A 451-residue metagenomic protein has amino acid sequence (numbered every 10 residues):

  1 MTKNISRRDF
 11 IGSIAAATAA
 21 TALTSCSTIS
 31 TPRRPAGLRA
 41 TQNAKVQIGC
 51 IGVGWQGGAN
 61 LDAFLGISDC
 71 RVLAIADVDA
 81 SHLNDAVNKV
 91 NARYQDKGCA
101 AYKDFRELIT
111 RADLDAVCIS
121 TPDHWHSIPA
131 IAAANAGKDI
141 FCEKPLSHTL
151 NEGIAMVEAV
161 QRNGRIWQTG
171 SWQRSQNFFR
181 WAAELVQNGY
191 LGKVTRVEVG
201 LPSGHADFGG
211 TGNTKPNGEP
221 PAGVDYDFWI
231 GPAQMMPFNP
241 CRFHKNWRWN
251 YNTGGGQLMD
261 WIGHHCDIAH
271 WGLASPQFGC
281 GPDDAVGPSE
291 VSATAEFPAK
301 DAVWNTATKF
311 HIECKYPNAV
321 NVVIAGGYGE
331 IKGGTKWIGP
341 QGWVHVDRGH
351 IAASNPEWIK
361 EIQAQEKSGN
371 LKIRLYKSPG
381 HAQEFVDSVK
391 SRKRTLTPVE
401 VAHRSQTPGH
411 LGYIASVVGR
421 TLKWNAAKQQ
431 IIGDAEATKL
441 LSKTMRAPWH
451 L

Functional and structural regions predicted by a protein language model:
M1-T18: N-terminal secretory signal peptides and thylakoid transit peptides that target proteins across membranes
S13-A17, R33-P35, A59, P237-P240 (+4 more regions): C-terminal helical cap and adjacent loop that interface with cofactors, partners, or active-site loops
A17-Y94, Q173-Q176, A269: N-terminal Rossmann-like dinucleotide-binding module
Y94, G98-I119: A structured beta-alpha segment of the ubiquitous adenosine-cofactor-binding alpha/beta core
P122-D123, S127-S175, G189, G419: Beta-strand-loop-alpha-helix segment that lines the small-molecule cofactor/substrate pocket of alpha/beta enzymes
A159-G164, W181-V194, N217-P220: Basic phosphate/pyrophosphate-binding loop/patch that engages nucleotide-derived ligands
E198-R242, S442: Core domains of carbohydrate- and sulfate-ester-processing enzymes
E219, D227-P317: Rossmann-like dinucleotide-binding domain that binds NAD(P)(H)
